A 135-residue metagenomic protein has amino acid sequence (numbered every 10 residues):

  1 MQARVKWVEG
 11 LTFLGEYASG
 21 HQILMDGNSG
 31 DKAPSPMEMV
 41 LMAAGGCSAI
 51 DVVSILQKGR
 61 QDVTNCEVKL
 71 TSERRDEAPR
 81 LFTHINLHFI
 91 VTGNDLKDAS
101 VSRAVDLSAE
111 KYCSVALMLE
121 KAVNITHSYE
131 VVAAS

Functional and structural regions predicted by a protein language model:
M1-M42, V53-S135: Extended beta-strand/beta-hairpin segments
